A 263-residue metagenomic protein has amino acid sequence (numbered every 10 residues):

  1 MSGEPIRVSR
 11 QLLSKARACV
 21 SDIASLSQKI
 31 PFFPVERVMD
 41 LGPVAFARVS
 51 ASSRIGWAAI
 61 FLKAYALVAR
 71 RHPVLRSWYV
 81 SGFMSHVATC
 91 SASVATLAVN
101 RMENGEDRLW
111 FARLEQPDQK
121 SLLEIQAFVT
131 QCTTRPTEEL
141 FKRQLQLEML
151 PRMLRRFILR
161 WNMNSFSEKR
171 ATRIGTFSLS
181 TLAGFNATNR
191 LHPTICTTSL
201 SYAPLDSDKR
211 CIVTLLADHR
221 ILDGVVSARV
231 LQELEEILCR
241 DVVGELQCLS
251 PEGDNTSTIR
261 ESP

Functional and structural regions predicted by a protein language model:
M1-P263: C-terminal catalytic/motor cores of large multi-domain enzyme assemblies
